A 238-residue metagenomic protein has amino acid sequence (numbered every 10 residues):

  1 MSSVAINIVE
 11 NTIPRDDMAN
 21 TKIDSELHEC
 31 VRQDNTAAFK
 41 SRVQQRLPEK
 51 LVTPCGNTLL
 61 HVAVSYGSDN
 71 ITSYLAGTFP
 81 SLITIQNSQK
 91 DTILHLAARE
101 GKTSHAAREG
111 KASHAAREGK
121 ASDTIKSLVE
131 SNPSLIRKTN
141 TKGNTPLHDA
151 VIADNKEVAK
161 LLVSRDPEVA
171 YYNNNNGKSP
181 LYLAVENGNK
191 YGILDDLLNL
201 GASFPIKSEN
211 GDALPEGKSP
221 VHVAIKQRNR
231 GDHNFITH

Functional and structural regions predicted by a protein language model:
M1-H238: Acidic, Ser/Thr- and Pro/Gly-rich low-complexity regulatory segments
